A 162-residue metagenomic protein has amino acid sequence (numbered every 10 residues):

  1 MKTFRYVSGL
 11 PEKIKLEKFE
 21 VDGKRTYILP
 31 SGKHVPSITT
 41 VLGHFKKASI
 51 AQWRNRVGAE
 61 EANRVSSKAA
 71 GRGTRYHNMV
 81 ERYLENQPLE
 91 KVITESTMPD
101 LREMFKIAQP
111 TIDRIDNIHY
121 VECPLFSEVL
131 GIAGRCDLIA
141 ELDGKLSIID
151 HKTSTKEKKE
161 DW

Functional and structural regions predicted by a protein language model:
M1-A133: Metal-dependent nuclease catalytic cores that hydrolyze phosphodiester bonds in DNA/RNA, characterized by
H119-W162: Mg2+/Mn2+-dependent nuclease catalytic core
